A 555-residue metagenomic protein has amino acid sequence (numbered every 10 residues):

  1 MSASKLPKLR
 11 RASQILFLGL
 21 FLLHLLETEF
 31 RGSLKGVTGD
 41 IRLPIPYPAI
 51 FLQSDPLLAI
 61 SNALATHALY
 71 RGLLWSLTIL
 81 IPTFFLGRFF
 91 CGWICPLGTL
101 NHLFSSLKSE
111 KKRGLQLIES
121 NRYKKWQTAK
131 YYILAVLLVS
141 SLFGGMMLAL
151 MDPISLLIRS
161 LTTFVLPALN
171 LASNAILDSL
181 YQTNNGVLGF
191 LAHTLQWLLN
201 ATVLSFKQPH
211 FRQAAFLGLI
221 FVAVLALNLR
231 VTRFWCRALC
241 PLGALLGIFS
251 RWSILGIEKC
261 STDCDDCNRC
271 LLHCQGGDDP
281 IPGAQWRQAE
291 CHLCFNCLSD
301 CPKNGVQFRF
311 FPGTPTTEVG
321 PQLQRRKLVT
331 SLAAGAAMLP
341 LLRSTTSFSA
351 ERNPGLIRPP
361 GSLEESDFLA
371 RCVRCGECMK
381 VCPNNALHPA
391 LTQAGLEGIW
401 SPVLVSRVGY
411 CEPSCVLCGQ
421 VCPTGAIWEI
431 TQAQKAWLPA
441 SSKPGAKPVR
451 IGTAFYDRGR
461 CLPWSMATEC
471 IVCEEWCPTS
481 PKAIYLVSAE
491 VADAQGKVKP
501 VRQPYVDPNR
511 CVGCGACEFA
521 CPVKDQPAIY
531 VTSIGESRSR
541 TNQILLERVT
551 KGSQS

Functional and structural regions predicted by a protein language model:
M1-S555: Non-ligating segments of multi-cofactor redox enzymes
